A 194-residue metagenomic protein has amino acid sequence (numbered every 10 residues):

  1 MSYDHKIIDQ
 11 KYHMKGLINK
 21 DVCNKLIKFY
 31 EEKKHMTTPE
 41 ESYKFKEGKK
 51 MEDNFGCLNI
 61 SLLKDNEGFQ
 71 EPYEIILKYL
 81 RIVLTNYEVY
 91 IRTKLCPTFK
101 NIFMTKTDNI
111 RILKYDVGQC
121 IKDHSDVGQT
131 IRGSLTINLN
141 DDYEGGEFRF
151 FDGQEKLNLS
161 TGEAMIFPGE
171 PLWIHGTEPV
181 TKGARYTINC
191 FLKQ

Functional and structural regions predicted by a protein language model:
S2-F103: Non-heme Fe(II)/2-oxoglutarate
K20-C23, Y73, L77, R132 (+3 more regions): Generic preference for well-ordered alpha-helical elements
T98, I121-H124, W173-H175: Eukaryotic intrinsically disordered and solvent-exposed regulatory patches
T98-K114: Acidic, glycine-rich loop-and-strand cores that form catalytic or ligand-binding grooves in diverse globular domains
M104, V127-I131, V180-K182: A generic structural micro-feature
I112-V117, V127-E144, F191-L192: Short, conserved beta-strand element in jelly-roll/cupin
D142-Q194: Catalytic core of Fe(II)/2-oxoglutarate
